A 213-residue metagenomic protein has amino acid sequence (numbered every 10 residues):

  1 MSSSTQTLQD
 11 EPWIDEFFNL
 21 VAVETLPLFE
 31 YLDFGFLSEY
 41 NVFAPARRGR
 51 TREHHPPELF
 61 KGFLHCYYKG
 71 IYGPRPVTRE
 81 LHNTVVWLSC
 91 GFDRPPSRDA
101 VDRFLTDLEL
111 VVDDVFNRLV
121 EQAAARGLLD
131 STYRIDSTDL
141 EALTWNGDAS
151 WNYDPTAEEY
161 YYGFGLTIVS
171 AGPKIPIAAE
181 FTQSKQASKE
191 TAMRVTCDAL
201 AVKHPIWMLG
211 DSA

Functional and structural regions predicted by a protein language model:
M1-V23: Long, acidic, intrinsically disordered low-complexity segments
Q9-F17, L28-F29, L37, A100 (+1 more regions): Structured N-terminal alpha/beta-domain signature that marks small ligand/cofactor-binding or signaling modules
F18-L64, K69: Basic, short loop/linker segments at the boundary and entry of helix-turn-helix/winged-helix-like folds
R50-H54, M208-A213: Acidic, metal-coordinating catalytic cores used for nucleic-acid/nucleotide bond scission and strand-transfer chemistry
R52-R118: Short, positively charged, Gly/Tyr-enriched micro-motifs that form contact patches at catalytic or ligand/partner
V101-S212: Polybasic low-complexity intrinsically disordered regions
